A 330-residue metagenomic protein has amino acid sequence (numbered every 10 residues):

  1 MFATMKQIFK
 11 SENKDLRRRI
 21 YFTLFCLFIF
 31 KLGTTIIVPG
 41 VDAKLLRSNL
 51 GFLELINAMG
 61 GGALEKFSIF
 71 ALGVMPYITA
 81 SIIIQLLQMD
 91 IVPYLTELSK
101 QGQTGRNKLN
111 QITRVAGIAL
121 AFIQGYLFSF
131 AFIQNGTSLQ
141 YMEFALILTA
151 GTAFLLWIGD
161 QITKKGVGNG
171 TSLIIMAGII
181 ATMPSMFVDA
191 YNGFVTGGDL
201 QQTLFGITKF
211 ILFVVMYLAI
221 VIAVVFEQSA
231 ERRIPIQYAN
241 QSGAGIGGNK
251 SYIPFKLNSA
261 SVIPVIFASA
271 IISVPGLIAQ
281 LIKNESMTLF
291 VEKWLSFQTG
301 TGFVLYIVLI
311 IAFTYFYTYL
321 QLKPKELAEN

Functional and structural regions predicted by a protein language model:
M1-S99, Q103-N330: N-terminal cationic and glycine-rich segments that engage phosphates or anionic surfaces
